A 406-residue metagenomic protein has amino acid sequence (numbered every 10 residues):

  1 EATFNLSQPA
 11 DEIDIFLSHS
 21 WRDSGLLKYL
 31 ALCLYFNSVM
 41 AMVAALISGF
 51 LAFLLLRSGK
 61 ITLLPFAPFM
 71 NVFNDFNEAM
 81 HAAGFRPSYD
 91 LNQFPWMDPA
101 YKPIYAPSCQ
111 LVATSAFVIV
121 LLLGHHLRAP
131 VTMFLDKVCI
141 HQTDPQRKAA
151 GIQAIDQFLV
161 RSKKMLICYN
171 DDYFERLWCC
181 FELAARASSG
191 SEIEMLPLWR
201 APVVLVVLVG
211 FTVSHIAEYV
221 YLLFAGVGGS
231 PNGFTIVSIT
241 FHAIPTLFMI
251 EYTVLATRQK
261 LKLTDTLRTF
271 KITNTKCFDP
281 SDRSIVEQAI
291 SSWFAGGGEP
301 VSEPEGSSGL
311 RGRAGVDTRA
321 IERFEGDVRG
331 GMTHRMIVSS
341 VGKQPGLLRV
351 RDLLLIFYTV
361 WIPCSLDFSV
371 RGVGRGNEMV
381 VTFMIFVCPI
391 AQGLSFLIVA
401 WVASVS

Functional and structural regions predicted by a protein language model:
E1-S406: The feature represents the membrane-entry module of six-transmembrane cation channels
